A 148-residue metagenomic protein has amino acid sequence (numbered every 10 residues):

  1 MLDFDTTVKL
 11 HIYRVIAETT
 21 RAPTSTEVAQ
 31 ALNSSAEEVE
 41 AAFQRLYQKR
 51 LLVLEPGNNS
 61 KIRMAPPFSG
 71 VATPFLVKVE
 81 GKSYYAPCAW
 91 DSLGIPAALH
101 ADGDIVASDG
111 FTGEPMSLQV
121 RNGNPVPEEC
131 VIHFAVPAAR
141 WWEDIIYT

Functional and structural regions predicted by a protein language model:
M1-T6, T24, P56-V79, N122: Short, cationic-aromatic polyanion-contact patches
D5-R21: Short amphipathic alpha-helical interface segments
E18-A31: Short acidic, hydrophobic short linear motifs in intrinsically disordered regions
N33-Q48: Short amphipathic alpha-helical interaction segments
Y47-N58: A short, conserved structural fragment
V79-T148: Mid-protein regulatory/catalytic core that forms ligand/cofactor-binding pockets and protein-protein interaction
